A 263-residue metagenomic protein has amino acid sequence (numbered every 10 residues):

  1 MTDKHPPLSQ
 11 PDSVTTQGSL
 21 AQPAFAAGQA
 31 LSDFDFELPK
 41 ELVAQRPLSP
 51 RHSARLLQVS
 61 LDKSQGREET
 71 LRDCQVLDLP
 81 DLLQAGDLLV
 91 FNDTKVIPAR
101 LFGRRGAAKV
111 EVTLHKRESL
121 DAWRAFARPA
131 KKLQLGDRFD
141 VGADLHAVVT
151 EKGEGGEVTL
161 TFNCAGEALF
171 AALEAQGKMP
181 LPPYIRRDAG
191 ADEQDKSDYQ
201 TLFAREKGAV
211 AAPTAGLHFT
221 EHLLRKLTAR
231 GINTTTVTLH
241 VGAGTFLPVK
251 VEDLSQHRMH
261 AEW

Functional and structural regions predicted by a protein language model:
T2-W263: A cross-family signal for N-terminal binding/gating loops and helix N-caps that shape access to the active site
